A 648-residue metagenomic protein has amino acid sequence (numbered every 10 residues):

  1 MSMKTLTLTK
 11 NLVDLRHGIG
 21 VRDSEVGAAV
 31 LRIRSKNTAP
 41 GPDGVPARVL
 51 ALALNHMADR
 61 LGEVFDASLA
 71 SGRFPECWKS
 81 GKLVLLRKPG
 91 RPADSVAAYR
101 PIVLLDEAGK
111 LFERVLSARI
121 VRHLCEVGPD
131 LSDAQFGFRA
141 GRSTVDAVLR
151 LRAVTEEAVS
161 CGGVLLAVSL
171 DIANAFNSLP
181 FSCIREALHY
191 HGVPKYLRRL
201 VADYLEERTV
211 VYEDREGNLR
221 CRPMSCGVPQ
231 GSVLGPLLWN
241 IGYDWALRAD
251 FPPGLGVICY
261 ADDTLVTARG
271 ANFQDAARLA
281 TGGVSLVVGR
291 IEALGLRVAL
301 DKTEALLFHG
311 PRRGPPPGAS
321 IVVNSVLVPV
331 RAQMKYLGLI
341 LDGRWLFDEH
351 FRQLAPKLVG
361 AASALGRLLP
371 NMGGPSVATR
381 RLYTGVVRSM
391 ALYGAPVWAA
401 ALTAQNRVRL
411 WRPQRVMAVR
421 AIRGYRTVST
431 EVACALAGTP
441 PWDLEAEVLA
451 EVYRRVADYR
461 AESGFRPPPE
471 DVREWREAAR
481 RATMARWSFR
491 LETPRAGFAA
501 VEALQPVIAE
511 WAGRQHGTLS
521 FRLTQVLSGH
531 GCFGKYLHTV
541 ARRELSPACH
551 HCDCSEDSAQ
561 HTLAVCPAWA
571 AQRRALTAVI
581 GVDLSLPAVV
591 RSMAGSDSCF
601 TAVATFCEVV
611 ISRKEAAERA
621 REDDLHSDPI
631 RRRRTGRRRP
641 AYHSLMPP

Functional and structural regions predicted by a protein language model:
M1-A97, K110-L111, A541, L545 (+1 more regions): Surface-exposed loop/turn segments and immediately adjacent short secondary-structure elements within folded domains
N37-V45, L83, D94-L104, V145-E186 (+1 more regions): Conserved catalytic palm subdomain of right-hand nucleotidyl-transferase polymerases, strongest for RNA-directed enzymes
V96-G128, D146-R152, A173-F176, M224-P252 (+3 more regions): Conserved pre-motif C helix in the palm subdomain of viral-like polymerases
F138, L170-A261, R269-G270, A276: Conserved polymerase palm-domain catalytic core
E216, G282-S285, L296-A332: Short, conserved micro-motifs composed of acidic
S325-W398: Basic, alpha-helical interaction scaffolds
Y383, P413-Q414, S429-T524: Extended C-terminal regions of large enzymes
V507, W511, Q515-P648: Family-specific functional microsites
